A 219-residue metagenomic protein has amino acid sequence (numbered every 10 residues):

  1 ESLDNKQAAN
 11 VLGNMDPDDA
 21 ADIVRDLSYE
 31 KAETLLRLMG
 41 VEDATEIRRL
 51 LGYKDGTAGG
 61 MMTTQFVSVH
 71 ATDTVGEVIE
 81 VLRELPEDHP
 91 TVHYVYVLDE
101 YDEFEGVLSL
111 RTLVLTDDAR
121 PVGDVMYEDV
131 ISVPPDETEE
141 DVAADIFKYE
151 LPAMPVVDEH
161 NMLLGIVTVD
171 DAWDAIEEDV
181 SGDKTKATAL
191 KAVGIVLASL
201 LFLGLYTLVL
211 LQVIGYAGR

Functional and structural regions predicted by a protein language model:
E1-V180, K184: Hydrophobic packing positions in regular secondary-structure scaffolds
P155, A192, V213-I214: Short, proline-centered helix/strand-breaking motifs
E178-A198: Cytosolic-side membrane-insertion boundary helix
I195-V209: Final/C-terminal transmembrane alpha-helix of multipass membrane proteins
Y206-R219: Juxtamembrane boundary at the C-terminal end of a transmembrane helix
